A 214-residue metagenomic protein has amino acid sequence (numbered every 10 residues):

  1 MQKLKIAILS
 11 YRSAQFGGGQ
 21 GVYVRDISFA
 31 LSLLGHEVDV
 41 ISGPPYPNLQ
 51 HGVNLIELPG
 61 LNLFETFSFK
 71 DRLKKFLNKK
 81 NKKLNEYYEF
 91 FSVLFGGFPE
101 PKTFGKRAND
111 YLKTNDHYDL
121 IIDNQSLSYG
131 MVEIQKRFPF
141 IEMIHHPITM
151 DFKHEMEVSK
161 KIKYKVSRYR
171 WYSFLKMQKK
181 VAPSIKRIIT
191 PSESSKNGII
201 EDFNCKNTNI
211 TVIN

Functional and structural regions predicted by a protein language model:
M1-L61, K113-D116: N-terminal subdomain of nucleotide-sugar transferases
Q20, G43, I122-Q125, F174 (+1 more regions): Replace "coordinates the UDP/GDP/TDP-sugar" with "coordinates nucleotide-activated sugar donors
V38-D39, F140, I210: Hydrophobic anchor at the start of a short beta-strand that flanks the dinucleotide cofactor-binding loop
S42-K106: A conserved catalytic-core segment of Leloir-type glycosyltransferases
K70-F95, Q135-K179: Acceptor-binding helix/loop patch of EC 2.4 sugar-transfer enzymes, predominantly nucleotide-sugar-dependent
Y111-S128, P139-I141: Short N-terminal targeting/anchoring amphipathic segment
M131-V132, L175-T208: A short, active-site helix/loop in glycosyltransferases that binds the activated sugar's phosphate group
I148, S195, I213-N214: Short beta-strand->alpha-helix junction loop in the catalytic core of nucleotide-activated group-transfer enzymes
